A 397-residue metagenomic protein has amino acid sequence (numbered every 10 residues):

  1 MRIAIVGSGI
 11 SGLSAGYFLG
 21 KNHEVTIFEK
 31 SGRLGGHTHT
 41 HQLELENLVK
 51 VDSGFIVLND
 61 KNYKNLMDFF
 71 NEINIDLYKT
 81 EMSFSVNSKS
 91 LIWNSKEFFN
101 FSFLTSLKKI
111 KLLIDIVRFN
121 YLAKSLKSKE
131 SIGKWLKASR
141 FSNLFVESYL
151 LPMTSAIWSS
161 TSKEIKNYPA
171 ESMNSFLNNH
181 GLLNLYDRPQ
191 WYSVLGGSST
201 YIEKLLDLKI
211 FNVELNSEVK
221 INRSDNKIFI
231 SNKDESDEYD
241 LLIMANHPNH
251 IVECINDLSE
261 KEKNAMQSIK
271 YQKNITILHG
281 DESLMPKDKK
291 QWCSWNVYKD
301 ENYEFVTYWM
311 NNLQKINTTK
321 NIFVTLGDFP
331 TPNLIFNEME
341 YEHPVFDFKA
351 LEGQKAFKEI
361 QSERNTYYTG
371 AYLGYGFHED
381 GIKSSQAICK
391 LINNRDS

Functional and structural regions predicted by a protein language model:
R2-I27: N-terminal Rossmann-like FAD-binding beta1-loop-alpha1 element of flavoenzymes
S11, R33, N249: Conserved Rossmann-like nucleotide-cofactor binding loop
G20-L43: Glycine-rich FAD pyrophosphate-binding loop
H41-L66: N-terminal glycine-rich dinucleotide-binding loop that anchors FAD/FMN and/or NAD(P) in oxidoreductases
N59-S175: Mobile amphipathic helical/loop "lid" adjacent to a hydrophobic cofactor/ligand pocket
E97, Y303-S397: Conserved flavin/dinucleotide-binding core of flavoenzymes
F176-I228, N232: Helical element adjacent to the flavin cofactor pocket in flavoenzyme catalytic cores
K220-F346: Mid-domain catalytic core of redox enzymes that form a hydrophobic substrate pocket/lid adjacent to a catalytic redox
